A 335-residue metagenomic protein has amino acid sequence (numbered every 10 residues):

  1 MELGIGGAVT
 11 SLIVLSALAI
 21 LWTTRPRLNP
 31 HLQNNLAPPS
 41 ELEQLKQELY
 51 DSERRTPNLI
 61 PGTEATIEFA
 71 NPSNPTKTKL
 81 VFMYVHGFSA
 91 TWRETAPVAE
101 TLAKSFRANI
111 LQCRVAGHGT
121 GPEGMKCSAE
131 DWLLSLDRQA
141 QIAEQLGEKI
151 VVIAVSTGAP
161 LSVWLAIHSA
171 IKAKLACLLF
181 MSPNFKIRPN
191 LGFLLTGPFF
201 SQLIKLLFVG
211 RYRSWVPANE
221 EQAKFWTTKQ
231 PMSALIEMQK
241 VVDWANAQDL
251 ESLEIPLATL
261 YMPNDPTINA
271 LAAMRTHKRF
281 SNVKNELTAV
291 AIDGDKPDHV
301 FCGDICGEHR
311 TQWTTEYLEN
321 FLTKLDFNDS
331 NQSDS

Functional and structural regions predicted by a protein language model:
N58-H118: Short, surface-exposed "cap/lid" segments of acyl-processing enzymes
P97-V98, I255, I268-R279: Short alpha-helix in the alpha/beta-hydrolase fold that links the catalytic acid
T120-L146: Catalytic nucleophile-loop/oxyanion-hole region of alpha/beta-hydrolase and closely related hydrolase-like folds
I153-S162: Gly/Ala-rich beta-loop-alpha elbow adjacent to hydrolase catalytic centers
L179-N190: Active-site nucleophile loop of the alpha/beta-hydrolase fold
L253, T259-Y261, D265: Short beta-strand/loop motif that positions the catalytic acidic residue of the alpha/beta-hydrolase fold
K278-G303: Catalytic histidine neighborhood in serine/cysteine hydrolases with alpha/beta-hydrolase-type architecture
G294-S335: Catalytic active-site module of serine/aspartate enzymes centered on a nucleophile-bearing elbow/loop
